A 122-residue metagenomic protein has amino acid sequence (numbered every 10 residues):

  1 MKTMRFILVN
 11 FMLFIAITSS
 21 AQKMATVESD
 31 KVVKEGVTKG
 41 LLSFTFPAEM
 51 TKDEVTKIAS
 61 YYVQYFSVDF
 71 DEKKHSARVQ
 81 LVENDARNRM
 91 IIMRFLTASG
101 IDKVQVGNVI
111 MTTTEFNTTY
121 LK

Functional and structural regions predicted by a protein language model:
M1-T26: Bacterial Sec-dependent N-terminal signal peptides
I7, S29-D30, I58: Short acidic/polar alpha-helix capping motifs at helix-coil junctions
M12, V33-E35, F70: Sterically constrained small-residue positions within well-ordered secondary structures of folded domains
T18-P47, D102-K122: Sec-dependent signal peptide cleavage junction
Q22, S43-Q64: Short amphipathic alpha-helix segments
V27, Q64-Y65: Short hydrophobic/aromatic-rich motifs at helix boundaries and adjacent loops
F66-T114: Mid-chain, structured segments of secreted extracytoplasmic proteins
